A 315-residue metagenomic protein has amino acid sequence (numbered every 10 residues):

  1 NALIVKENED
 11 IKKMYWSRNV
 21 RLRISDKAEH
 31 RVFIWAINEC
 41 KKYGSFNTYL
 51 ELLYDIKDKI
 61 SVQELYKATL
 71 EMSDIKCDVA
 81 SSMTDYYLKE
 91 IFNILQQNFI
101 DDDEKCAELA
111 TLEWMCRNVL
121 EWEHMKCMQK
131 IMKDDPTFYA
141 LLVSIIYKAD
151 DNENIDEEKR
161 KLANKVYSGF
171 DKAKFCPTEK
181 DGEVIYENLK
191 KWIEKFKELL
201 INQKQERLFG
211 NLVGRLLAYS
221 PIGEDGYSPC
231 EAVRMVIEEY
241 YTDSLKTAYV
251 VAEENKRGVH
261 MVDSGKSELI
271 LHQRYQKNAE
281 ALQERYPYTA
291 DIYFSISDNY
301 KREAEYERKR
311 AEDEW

Functional and structural regions predicted by a protein language model:
N1-E253: Non-catalytic all-alpha helical scaffold/repeat segments
N19-V20, L212, L271, N278 (+2 more regions): Structural register within alpha-helical repeat arrays
S244-R257, V262-D263, E312-W315: Non-globular sequence segments
M261, E268-L269, Y286-P287: Inter-repeat boundary and helix-capping residues of tandem alpha-helical solenoids
S264-Q276: Short amphipathic alpha-helical heptad-repeat segments
Q276-L282: Short, charged/polar, low-complexity loop and linker segments that flank or interrupt alpha-helical bundles
T289-N299: Short, charged, amphipathic alpha-helical segments
Y300-E314: Amphipathic alpha-helical coiled-coil segments
